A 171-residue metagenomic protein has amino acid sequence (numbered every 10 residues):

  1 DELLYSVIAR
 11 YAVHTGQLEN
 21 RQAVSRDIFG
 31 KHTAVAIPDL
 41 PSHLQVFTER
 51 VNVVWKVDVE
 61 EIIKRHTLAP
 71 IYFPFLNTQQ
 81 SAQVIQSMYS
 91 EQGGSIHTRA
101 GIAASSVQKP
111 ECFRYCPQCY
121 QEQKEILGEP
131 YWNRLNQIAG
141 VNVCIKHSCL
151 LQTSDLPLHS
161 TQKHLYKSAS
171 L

Functional and structural regions predicted by a protein language model:
D1-C112, Y120-K124, P130, L135: A structured, charge-rich N-terminal accessory region that forms the first stable segment of a protein and links
R114-Y120, V143-K146: Short, cysteine/histidine-rich loop/knuckle motifs that typically chelate Zn2+
Q121-E125, C149-Q152: Short functional micro-motifs and their immediate structural scaffolds
Q137-L171: Domain-exit/linker segments immediately C-terminal to small folded modules
